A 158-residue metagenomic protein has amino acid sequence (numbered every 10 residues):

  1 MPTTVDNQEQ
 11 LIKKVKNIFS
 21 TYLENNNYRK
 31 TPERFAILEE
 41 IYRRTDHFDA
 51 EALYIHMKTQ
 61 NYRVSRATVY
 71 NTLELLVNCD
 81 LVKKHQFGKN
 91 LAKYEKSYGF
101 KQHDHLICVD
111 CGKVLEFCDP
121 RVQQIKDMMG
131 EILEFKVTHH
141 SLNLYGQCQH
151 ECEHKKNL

Functional and structural regions predicted by a protein language model:
M1-N27: N-terminal leader segment of winged-helix/HTH proteins
Y22-K30, G130-L133: Short amphipathic alpha-helical boundary/capping segments
F35-E40: Pre-recognition alpha-helix immediately N-terminal to the DNA-recognition helix within helix-turn-helix or winged-helix
R44-D49: Short capping segments at the starts of secondary-structure elements
A52-K58, V69: A short acidic, leucine-rich amphipathic alpha-helix
V69-C79: Basic amphipathic alpha-helical segments that dock to polyanions
N78-L158: Non-DNA-binding regulatory cores of transcription-related proteins, predominantly C-terminal effector-binding
